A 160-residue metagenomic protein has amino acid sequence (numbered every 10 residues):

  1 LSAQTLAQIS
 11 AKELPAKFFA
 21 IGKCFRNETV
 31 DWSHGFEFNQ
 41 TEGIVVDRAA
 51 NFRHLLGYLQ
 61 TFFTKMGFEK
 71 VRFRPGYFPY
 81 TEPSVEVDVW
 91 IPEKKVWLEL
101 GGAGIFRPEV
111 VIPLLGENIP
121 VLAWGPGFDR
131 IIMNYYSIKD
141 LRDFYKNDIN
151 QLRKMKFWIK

Functional and structural regions predicted by a protein language model:
L1-K160: TRNA-recognition modules of translation machinery and tRNA-sensing kinases, especially anticodon-binding
